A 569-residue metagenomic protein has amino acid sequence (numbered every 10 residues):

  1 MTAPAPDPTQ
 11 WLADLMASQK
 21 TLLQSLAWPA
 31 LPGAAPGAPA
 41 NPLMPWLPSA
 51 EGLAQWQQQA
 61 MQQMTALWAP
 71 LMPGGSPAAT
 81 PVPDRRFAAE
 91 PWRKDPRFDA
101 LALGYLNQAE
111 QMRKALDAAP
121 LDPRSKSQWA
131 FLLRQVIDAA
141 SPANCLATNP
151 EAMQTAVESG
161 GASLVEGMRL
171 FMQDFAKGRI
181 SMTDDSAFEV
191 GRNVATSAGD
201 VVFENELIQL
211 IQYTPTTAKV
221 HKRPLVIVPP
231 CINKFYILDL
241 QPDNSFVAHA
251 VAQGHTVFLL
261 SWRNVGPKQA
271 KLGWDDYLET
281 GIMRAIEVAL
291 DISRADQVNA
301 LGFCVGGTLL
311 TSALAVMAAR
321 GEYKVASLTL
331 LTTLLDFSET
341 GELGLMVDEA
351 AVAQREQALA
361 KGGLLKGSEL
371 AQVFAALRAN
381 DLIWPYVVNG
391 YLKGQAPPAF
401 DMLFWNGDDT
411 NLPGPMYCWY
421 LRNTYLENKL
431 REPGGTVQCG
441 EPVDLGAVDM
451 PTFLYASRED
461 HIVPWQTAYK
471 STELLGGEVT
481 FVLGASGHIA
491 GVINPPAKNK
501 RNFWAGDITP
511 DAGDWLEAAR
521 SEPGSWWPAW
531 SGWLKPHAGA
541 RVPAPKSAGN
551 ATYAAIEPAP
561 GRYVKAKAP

Functional and structural regions predicted by a protein language model:
M1-L207, V220-H221, F258, S471 (+4 more regions): Amphipathic, low-complexity, repeat-rich surface-exposed segments
A119-Q154, D291, A295, L309 (+3 more regions): Alpha/beta-hydrolase-fold enzymes
V220-C231: Short beta-strand element of the alpha/beta-hydrolase
D239-V257: Short amphipathic alpha-helix adjacent to the substrate-entry channel of hydrolases
Q269-S293, L309: Alpha/beta-hydrolase active-site loop
G302-L310: Gly/Ala-rich beta-loop-alpha elbow adjacent to hydrolase catalytic centers
L454-A456, D460: Short beta-strand/loop motif that positions the catalytic acidic residue of the alpha/beta-hydrolase fold
P464-L474, A485: Short alpha-helix in the alpha/beta-hydrolase fold that links the catalytic acid
